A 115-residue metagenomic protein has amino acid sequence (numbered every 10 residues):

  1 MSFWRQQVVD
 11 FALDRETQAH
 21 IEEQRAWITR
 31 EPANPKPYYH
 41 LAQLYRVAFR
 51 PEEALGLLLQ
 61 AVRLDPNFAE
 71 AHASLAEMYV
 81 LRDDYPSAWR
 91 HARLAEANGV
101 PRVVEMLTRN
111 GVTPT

Functional and structural regions predicted by a protein language model:
V8-V9, A42, A76: Conserved small-residue packing positions in alpha-helical repeats and bundles
A12-A26, A48-Q60, R82-L94: Structural signature of tandem alpha-helical TPR/SEL1-like repeats, specifically the intra-repeat loop/turn
R30, L64, A97-N98: Structural marker of alpha-solenoid helical repeat scaffolds
N34, F68, V100-R102: Residue-level recognition of tetratricopeptide repeat
P37, A71, V103-E105: TPR alpha-solenoid repeat register
W89-T115: Terminal, low-structured helical/coil segments at or just beyond the last alpha-helical repeat
